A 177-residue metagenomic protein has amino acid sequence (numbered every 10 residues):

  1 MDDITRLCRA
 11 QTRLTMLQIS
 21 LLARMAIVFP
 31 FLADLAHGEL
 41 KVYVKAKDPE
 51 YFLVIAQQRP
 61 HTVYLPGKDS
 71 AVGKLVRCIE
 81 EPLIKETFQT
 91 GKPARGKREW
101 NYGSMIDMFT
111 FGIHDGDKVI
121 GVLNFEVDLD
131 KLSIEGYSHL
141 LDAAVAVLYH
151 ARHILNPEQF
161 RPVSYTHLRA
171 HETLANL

Functional and structural regions predicted by a protein language model:
I4-L14: A short, surface-exposed helix-loop junction/capping segment
A10, Q18, V127-Y165: Juxtadomain coupling helices with adjacent low-complexity linkers
Q18-I19, G73: A generic secondary-structure micro-motif detector that highlights 1-2 residue hydrophobic/ambivalent hotspots embedded
I19-A33: Short amphipathic alpha-helical segments
F29-K97: Structured interaction and signal-relay segments at domain junctions
I79-G136: Sensory/regulatory domains in signal-transduction proteins
T166-T173: Conserved small/polar residues in nucleotide/adenosyl-binding loops
